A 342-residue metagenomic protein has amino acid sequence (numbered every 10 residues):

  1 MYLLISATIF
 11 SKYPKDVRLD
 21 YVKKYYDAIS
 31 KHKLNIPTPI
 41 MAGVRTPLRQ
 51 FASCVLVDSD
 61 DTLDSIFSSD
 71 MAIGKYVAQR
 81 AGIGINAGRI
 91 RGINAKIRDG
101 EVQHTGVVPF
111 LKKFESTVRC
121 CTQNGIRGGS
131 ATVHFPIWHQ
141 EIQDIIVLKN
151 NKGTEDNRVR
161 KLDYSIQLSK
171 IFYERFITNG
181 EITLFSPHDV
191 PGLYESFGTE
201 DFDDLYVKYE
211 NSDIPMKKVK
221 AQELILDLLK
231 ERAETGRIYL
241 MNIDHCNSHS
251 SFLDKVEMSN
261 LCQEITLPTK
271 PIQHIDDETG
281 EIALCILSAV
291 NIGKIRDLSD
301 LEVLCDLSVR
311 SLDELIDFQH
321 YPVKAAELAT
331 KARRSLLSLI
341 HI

Functional and structural regions predicted by a protein language model:
M1-H341: Extended catalytic cores of very large enzyme megasubunits
